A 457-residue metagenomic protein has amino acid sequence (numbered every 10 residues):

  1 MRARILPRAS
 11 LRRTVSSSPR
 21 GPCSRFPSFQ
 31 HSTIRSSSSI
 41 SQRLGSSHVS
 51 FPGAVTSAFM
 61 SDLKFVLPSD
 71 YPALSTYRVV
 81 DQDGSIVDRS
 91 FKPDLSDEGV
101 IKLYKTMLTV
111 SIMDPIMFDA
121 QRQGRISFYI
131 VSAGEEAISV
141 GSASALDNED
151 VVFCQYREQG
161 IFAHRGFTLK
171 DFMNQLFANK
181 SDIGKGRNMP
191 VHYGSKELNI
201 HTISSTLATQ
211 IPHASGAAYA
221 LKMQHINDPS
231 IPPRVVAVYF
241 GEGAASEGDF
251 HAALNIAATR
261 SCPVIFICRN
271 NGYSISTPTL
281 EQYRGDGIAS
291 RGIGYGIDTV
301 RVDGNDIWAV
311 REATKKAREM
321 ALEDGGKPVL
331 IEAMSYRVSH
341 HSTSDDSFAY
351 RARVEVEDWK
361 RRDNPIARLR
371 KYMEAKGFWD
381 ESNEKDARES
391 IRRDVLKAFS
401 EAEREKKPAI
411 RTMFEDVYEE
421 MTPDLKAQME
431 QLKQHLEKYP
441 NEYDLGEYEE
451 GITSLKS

Functional and structural regions predicted by a protein language model:
M1-P22: N-terminal chloroplast transit peptides
R2, F26-Y156, F167, Y443 (+1 more regions): N-terminal amphipathic, basic-rich helices that act as targeting or association modules
I40-A73, R78-V80, M320-S457: Glycine/aspartate-rich loop-and-adjacent alpha/beta segment that forms the canonical ThDP
A73, D97-I101, V110, D114 (+9 more regions): Alpha-helix initiation and N-capping motif
S85-I86, Q159, N271-S274: A short, flexible beta-alpha/helix-coil linker loop
I112-P115, D119-R260, E281-R284, A289 (+1 more regions): Cofactor-binding active-site loop characterized by glycine-rich and histidine/acidic residues
I200-R404: Glycine-rich ThDP/TPP pyrophosphate-binding loop and its adjacent helix/strand module within ThDP-dependent enzymes
